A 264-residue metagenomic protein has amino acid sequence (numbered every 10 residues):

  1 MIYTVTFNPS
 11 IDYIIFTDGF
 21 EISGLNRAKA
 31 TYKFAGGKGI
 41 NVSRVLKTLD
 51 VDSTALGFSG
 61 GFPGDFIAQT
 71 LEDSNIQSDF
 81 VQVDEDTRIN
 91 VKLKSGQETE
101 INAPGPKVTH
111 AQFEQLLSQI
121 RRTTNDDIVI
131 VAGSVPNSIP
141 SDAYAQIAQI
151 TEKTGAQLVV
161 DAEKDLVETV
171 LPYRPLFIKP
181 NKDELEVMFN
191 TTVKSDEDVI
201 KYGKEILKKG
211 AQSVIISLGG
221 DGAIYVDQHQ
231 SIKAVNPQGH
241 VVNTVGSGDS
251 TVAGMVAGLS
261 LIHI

Functional and structural regions predicted by a protein language model:
M1-E21: Positively charged, low-complexity intrinsically disordered leader regions
I2, S53, S78, L158 (+1 more regions): Hydrophobic anchor at the start of a short beta-strand that flanks the dinucleotide cofactor-binding loop
Y3-V5, E100-I101, I128-I130, V159 (+2 more regions): Structural motif
R27-D86: Substrate-binding N-lobe of the ribokinase-like
I89-L93, A223-Y225: Short beta-strand scaffold segments in enzyme catalytic cores
L93-N125: Conserved phosphate-binding/catalytic loop of the ribokinase/pfkB sugar-kinase fold
I128-E197: Conserved beta-alpha-beta core of the PfkB/ribokinase-like small-molecule kinase fold
E168, D196-I262: Conserved phosphate-binding/catalytic region of the ribokinase-like
